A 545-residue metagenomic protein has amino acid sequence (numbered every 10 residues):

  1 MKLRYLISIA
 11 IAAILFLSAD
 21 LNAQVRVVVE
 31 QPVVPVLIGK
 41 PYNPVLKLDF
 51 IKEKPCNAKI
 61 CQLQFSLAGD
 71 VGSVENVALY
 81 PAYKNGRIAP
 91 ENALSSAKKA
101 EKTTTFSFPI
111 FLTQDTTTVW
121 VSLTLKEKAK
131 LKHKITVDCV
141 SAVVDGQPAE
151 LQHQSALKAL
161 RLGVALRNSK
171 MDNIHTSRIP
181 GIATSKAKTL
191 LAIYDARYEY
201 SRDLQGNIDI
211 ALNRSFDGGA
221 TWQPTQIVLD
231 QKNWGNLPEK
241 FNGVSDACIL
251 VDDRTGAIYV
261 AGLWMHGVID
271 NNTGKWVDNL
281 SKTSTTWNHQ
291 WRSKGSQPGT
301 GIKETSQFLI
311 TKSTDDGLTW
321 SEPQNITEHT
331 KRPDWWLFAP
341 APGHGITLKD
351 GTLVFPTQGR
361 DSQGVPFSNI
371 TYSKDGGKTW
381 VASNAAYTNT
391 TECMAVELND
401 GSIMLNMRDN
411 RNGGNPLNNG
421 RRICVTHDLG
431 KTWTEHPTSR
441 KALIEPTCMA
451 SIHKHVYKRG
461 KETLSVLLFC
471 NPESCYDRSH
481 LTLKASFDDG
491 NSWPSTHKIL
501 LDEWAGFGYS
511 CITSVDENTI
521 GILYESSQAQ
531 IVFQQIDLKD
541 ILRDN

Functional and structural regions predicted by a protein language model:
M1-Q24: Bacterial Sec-dependent N-terminal signal peptides
I11, A19, A142-V144, L464 (+1 more regions): Intrinsically disordered, low-complexity serine/threonine-rich segments
Q24-Q64: Beta-sheet-dominated interaction scaffolds and their linkers
V27, L48, I60-F65, V77-L79 (+8 more regions): Hydrophobic beta-strand residues in large extracellular and virion-surface proteins
G39-P44, K54-C56, R87, E91-K102 (+5 more regions): Asp-box/BNR beta-propeller blade signature and adjacent active/binding-site loops in extracellular glycan-interacting
D49-I51, Q64-A68, D195, P472: Short edge beta-strand/loop segments characteristic of extracellular beta-sandwich folds
N57-C61, F65-K98, A129-Q152: Extended intrinsically disordered, low-complexity coil regions enriched in Ser, Thr, Gly, Ala and often Pro
